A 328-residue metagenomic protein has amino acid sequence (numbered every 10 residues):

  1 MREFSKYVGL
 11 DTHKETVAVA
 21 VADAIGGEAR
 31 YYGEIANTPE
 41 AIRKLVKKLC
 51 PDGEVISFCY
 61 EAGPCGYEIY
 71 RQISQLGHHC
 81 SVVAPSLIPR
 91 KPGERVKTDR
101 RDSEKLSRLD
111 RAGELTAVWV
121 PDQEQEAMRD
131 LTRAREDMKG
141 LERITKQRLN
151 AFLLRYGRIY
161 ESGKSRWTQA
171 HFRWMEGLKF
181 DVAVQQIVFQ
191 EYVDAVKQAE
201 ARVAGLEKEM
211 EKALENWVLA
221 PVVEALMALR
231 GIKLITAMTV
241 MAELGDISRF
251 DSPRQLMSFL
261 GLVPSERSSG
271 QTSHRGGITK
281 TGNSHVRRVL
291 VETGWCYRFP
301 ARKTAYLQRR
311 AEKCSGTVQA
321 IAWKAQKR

Functional and structural regions predicted by a protein language model:
M1-R328: A detector of single, family-specific signature residues that are central to catalytic or substrate-handling motifs
